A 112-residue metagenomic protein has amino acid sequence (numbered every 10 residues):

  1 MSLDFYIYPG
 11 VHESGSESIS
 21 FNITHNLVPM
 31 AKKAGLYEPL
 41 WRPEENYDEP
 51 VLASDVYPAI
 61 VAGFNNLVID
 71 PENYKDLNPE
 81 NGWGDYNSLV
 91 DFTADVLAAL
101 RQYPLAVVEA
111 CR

Functional and structural regions predicted by a protein language model:
M1-R112: Acidic (Asp/Glu-rich) sequence patches and key acidic residues that form negatively charged surfaces used
